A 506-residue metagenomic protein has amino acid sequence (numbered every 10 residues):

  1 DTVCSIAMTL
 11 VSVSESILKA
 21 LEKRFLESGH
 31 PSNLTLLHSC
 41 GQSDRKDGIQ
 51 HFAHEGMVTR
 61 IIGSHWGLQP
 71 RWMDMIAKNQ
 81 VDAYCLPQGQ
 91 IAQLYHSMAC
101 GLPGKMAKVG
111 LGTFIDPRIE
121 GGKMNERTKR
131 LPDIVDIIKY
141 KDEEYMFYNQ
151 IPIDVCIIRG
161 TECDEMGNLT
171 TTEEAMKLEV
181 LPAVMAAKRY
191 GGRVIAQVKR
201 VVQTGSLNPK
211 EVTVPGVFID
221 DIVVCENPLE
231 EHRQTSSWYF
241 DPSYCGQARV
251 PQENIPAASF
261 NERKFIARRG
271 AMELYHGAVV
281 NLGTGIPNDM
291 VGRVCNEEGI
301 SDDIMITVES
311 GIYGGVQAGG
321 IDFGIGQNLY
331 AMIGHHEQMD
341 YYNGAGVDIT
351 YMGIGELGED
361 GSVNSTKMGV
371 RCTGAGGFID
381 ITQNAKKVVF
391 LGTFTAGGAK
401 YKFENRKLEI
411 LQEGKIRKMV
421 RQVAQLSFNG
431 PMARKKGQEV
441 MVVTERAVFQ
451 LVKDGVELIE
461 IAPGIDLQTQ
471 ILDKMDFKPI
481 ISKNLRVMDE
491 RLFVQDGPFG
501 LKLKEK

Functional and structural regions predicted by a protein language model:
D1, P31-L34, T59, G277-A278: Nucleotide donor/acceptor-binding cores
D1-C4, C245-P256: Generic N-terminal amphipathic, Lys/Arg-enriched alpha-helix
V3-R24, C40, V280-R293, E297: Glycine-rich N-terminal segment of FAD-binding domains in flavoprotein oxidoreductases, spanning the beta-loop-helix
T9-F25, T35-L37, Q42-F52, M57-P251 (+2 more regions): Conserved phosphate- and dinucleotide-binding cores of soluble alpha/beta proteins, encompassing both enzyme active
E27-H30, A77, I300: Short, structurally constrained coil/turn elements that cap an alpha-helix or connect an alpha-helix to the following
S32, P256-S259, K264, R268-Y275 (+2 more regions): Glycine-rich phosphate/ribose-binding loops and adjacent secondary-structure elements that form binding surfaces
Y275, R491, E505-K506: Non-catalytic interaction surface on structured domains
P498-K506: Long, compositionally biased
